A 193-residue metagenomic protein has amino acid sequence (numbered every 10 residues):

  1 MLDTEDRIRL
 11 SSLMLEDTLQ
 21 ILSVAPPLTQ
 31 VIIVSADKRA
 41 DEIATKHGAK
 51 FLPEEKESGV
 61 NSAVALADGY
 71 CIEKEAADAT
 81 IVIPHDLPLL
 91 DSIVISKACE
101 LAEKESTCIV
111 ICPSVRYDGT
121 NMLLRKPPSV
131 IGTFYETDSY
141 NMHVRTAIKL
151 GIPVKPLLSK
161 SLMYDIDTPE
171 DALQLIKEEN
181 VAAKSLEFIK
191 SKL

Functional and structural regions predicted by a protein language model:
M1-V31: N-terminal glycine-rich phosphate-binding loop and ensuing alpha1 helix
P26-K50: Acidic donor-binding segment of Leloir-type glycosyltransferases
T29-V31, A79, P153: Residues at the starts of beta-strands that form the adenosine-phosphate
T45-A79, Y140: Short phosphate-binding loop-to-helix
P84-P88: The conserved acidic donor/metal-binding loop of glycosyltransferases
L90-R116: Conserved donor-nucleotide/metal-binding helix-loop-beta segment in metal-dependent transferases, i.e., the alpha-helix
R125-A147: Short, glycine-/small-residue-rich phosphate/pyrophosphate-handling segment
D138, V144-L193: Conserved alpha/beta core of the MobA/IspD/sugar-nucleotide pyrophosphorylase nucleotidyltransferase superfamily
